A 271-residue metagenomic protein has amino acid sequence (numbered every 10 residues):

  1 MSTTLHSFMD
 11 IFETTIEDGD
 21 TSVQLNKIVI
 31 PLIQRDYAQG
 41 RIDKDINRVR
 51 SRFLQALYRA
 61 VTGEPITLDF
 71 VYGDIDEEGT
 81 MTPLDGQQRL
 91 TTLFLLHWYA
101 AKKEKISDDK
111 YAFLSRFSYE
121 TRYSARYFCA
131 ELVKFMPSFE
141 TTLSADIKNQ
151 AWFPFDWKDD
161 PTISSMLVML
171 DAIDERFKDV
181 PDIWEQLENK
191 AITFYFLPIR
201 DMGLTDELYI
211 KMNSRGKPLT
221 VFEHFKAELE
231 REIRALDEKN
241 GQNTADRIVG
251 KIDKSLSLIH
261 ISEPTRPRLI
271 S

Functional and structural regions predicted by a protein language model:
S2-L258, S262: Glycine- and hydrophobic-rich flexible loops that cap the catalytic core of alpha/beta enzyme folds
I259-S271: Single conserved hydrophobic/aromatic residue that forms the stacking wall/gate of nucleotide- or nucleobase-binding
